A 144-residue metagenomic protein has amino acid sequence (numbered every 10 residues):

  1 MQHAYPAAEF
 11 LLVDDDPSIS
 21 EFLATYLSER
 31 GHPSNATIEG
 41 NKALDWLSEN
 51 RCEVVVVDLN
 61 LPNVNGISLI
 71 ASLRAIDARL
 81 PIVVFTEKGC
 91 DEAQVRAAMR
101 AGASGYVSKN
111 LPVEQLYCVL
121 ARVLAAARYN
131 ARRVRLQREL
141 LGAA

Functional and structural regions predicted by a protein language model:
P17-N35: Two-component/phosphorelay signaling modules centered on CheY-like receiver
A36-V54: Acidic, metal-coordinating helix/loop segments flanking the phosphotransfer/catalytic sites of two-component signaling
I38-E39, N65-S68: Acidic catalytic/metal-coordinating carboxylates
D45, I67-R79: Short amphipathic alpha-helix used as the core "switch/output" element in two-component signaling
D58: Active-site residues of response regulator receiver
S68, G89-G105: Alpha4 helix (beta4-alpha4-beta5 surface) of REC/receiver domains from two-component response regulators
F85-T86: Hydrophobic/aromatic residues positioned on beta-strands within the core alpha/beta folds
A93-Q94, L111-A121: C-terminal output helix
